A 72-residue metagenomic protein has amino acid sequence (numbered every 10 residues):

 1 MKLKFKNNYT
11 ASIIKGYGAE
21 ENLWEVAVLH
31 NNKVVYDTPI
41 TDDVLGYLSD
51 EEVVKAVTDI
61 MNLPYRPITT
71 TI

Functional and structural regions predicted by a protein language model:
M1-I72: Catalytic phosphate/metal-binding cores of nucleic-acid and nucleotide-processing enzymes, i.e., regions that mediate
